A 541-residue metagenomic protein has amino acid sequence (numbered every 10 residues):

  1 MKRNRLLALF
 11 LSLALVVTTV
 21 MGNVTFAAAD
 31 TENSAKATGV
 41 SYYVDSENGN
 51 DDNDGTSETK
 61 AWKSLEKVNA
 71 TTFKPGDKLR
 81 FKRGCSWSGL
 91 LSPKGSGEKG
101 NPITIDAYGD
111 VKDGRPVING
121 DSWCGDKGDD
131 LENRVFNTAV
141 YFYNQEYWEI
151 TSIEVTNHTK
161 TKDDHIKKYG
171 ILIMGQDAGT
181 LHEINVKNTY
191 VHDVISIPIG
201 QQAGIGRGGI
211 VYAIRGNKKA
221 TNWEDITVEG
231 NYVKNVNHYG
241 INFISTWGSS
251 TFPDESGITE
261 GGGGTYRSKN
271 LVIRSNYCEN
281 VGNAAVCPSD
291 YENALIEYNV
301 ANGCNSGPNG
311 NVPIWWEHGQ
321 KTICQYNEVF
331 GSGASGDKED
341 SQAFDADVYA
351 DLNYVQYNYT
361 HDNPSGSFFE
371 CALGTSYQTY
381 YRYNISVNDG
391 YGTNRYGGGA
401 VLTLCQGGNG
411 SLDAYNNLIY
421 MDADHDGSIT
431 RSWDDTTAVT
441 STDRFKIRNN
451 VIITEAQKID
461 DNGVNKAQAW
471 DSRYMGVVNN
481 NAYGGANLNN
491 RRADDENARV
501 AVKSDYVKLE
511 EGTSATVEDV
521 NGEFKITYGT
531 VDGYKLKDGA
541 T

Functional and structural regions predicted by a protein language model:
M1-F10: Bacterial N-terminal signal peptides that target proteins for export
V17-K36: Sec-dependent signal peptide cleavage junction
N33, A37, V44-K82, S86 (+1 more regions): Acidic Gly/Asp/Thr-rich repetitive segments characteristic of extracellular carbohydrate-active and adhesion proteins
E66-T72, W87-G97, W470: Short, T/G/N/S-enriched strand-turn elements that build extracellular solenoid repeat scaffolds
R80, S96-H165, D193-I199: Right-handed parallel beta-helix/beta-spiral solenoid domain characteristic of secreted/periplasmic
S92-P93, W123-Y141, D163-D177, I199-W223 (+8 more regions): Extracellular beta-strand/beta-solenoid scaffold signature
P102, E146-N157, T180-I195, A220-Y239 (+11 more regions): Right-handed parallel beta-helix
K127, T437-T541: Acidic, glycine- and Ser/Thr-rich low-complexity intrinsically disordered tracts in extracellular/secreted proteins
